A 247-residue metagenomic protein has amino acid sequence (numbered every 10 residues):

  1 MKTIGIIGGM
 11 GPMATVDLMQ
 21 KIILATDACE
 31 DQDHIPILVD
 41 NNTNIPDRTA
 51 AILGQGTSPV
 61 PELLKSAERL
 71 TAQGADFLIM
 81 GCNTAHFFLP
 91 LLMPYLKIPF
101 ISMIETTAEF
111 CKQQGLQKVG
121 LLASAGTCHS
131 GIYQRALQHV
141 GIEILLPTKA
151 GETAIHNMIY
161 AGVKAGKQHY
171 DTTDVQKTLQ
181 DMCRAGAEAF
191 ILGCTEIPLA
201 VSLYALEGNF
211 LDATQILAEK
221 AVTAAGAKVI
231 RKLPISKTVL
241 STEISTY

Functional and structural regions predicted by a protein language model:
M1-Y247: Non-catalytic structural scaffold of enzyme domains
